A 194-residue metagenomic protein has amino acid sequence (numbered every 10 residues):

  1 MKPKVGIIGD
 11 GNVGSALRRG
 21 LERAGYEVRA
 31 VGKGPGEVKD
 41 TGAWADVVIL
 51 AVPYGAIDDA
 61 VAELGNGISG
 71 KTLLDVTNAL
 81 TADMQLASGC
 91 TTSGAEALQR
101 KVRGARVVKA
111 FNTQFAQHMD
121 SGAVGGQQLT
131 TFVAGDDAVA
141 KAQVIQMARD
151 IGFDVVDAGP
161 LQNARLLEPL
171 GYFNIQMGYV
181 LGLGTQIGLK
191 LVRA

Functional and structural regions predicted by a protein language model:
M1-K39: NAD(P)+-binding Rossmann beta1-loop-alpha1 motif at the extreme N-terminus of oxidoreductases
K2-K4, G70, Q128: Phosphate-coordination loops involved in phosphoryl transfer and adenosine-cofactor binding
K4, E27, D46, T130 (+1 more regions): Residues at the starts of beta-strands that form the adenosine-phosphate
A16, G20, K101, M147: Rossmann-fold NAD(P)-dependent oxidoreductase module
R29, K39-T72, V76-A82: Rossmann-like NAD(P)-binding element
T77-A123: Rossmann-fold NAD(P)-binding glycine/threonine-rich loop
L129-A194: Active-site-lining helix/loop region of Rossmann-like oxidoreductase modules
